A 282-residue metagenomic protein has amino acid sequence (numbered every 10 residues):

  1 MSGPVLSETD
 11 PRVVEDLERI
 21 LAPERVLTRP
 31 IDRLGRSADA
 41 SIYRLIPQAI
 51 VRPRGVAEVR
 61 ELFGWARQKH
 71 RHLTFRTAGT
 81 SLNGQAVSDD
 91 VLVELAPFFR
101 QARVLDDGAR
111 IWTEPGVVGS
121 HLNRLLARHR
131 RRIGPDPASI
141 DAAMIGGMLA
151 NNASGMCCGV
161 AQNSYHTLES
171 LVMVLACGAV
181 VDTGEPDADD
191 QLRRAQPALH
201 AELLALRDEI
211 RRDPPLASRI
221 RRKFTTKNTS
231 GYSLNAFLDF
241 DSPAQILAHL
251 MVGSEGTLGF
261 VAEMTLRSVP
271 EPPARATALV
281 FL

Functional and structural regions predicted by a protein language model:
M1-D39, Q68-L73: N-terminal accessory segments
S2-S7, A49-R52, W112, A161 (+5 more regions): Hydrophobic alpha-helical scaffolding
L17, S41-L73, V91, L95-A138 (+3 more regions): N-terminal glycine-rich flavin-associated loop
I31, T77-T80, A138, P186: Short, ordered loop/turn segments at secondary-structure junctions
D39-I42, L82-V87: Short glycine-biased active-site loop of nucleotidyltransferases that positions the nucleotide triphosphate and helps
G79-L82, M148-G155, A244-V269: Conserved phosphate/anionic-ligand binding catalytic regions in large, soluble enzymes, centered on
I140-G146: Beta-rich nucleic-acid/ligand-interaction surfaces
A205-Q245, H249-L250: Polyanion-binding loop/helix "lid" in catalytic or ligand-binding cores
